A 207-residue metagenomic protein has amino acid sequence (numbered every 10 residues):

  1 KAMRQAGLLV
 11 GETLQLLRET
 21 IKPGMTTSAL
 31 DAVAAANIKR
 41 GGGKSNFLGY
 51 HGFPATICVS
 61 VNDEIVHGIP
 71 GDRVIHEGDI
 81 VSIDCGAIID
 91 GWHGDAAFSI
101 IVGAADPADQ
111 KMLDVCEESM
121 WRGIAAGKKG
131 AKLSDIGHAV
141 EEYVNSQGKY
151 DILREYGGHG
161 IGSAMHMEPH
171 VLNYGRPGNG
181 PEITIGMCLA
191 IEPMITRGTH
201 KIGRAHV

Functional and structural regions predicted by a protein language model:
K1-H206: Active-site neighborhoods and metal-handling regions in enzymes and metal-associated proteins
